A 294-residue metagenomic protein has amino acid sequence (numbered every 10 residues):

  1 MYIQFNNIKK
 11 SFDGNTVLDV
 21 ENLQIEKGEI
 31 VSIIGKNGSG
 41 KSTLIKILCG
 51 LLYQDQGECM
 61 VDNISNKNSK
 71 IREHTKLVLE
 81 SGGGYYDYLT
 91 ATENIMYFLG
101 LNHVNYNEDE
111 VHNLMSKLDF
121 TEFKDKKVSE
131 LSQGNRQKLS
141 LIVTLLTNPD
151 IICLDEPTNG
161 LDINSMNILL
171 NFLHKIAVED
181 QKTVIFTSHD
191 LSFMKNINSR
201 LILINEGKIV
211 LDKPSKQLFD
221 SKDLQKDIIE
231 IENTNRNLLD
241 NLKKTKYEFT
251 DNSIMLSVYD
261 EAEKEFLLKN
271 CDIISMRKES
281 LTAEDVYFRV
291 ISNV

Functional and structural regions predicted by a protein language model:
I34-K36: The feature captures the beta-strand-to-loop junction immediately N-terminal to the Walker
C49: Helix-to-loop junction immediately C-terminal to a conserved catalytic motif
G57-E73: Conserved ABC transporter NBD signature motif
M96, Y106-F123: Conserved ABC ATPase "signature" region
I152-E156: Catalytic Walker B motif of ABC-type/P-loop ATPase nucleotide-binding domains
H174-M255: ABC transporter nucleotide-binding domain
V258-V294: C-terminal coupling/interaction segments
